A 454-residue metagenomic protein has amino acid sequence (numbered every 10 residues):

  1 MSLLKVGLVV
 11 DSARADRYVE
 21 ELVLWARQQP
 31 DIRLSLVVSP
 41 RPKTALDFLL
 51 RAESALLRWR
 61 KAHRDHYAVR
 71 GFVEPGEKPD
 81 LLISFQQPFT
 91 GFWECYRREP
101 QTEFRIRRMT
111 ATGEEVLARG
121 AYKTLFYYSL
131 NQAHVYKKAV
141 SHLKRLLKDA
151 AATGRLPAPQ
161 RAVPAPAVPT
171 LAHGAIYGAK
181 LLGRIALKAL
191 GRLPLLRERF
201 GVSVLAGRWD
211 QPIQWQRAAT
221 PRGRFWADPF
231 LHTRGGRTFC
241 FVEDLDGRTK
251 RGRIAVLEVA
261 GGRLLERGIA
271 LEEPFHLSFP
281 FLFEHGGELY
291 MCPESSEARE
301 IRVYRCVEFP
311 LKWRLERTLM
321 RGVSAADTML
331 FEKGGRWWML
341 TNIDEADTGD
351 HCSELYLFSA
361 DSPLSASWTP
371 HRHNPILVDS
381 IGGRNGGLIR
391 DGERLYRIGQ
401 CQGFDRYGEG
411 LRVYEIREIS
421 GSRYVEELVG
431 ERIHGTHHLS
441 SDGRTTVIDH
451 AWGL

Functional and structural regions predicted by a protein language model:
M1-L277, F281-E284, L289-Y290, E300-C306 (+5 more regions): One-carbon transfer enzymes
T90-Q101, F331-K333, W337-R390, Y396: A contiguous pocket-lining binding segment that forms or flanks enzyme active sites
F104-G154, S365-E418: Active-site/pore-lining binding-face segments in mid-to-C-terminal subdomains
A179-K188, F404-L454: C-terminal appended segment following the main domain
V204-P229, G262-F281, P293, P310-F331 (+2 more regions): Surface loop/turn signatures of beta-propeller and other carbohydrate-active proteins
V242-D244, P293-E294, T341-I343, G399-C401 (+1 more regions): Recurrent small/Gly-Pro-centered beta-turn motifs in extracellular repeat architectures
L245, E294-E297, E308, P363 (+2 more regions): An acidic- and aromatic-residue-enriched active-site/binding cleft used to recognize and process polar
L245-T249, S296-R299, D344-T348, Q402-R406: Short glycine/acidic-enriched loop and turn motifs that connect beta-strands
